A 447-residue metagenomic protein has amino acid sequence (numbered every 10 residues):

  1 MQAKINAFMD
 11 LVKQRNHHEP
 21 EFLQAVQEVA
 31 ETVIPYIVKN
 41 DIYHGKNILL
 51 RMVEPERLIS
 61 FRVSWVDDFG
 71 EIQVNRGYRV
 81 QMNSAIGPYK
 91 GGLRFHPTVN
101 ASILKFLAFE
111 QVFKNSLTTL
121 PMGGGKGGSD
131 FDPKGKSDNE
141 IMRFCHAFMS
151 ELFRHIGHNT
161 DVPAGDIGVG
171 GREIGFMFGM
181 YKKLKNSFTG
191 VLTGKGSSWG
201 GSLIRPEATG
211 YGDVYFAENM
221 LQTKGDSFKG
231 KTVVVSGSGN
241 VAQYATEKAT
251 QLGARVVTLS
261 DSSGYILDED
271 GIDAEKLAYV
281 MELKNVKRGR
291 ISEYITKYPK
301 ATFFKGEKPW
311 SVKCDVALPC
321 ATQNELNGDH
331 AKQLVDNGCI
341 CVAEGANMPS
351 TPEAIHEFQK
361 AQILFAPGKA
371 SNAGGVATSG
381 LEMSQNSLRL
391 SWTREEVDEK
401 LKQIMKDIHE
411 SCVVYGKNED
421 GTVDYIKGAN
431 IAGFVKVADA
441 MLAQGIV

Functional and structural regions predicted by a protein language model:
M1-I204, K436-G445: N-terminal ligand-binding/catalytic initiation module
Q2-A25, M220, V335-V447: Adenosine-phosphate binding glycine-rich loop
V33, L104-L107, M177, D213-L221 (+4 more regions): Buried hydrophobic packing segments
E140, R172-G179, L203, Y244-K248 (+6 more regions): Short acidic, glycine/serine/threonine-rich loops at helix termini
T160-A164, S187-L192, V235, T258-D261 (+5 more regions): General beta-strand structural signal in soluble alpha/beta enzymes
T193-G196, G201-K313: Glycine-rich phosphate/diphosphate-binding loop of Rossmann-like nucleotide-binding domains
G264-F365, A370: Rossmann-like adenosine-cofactor binding region
